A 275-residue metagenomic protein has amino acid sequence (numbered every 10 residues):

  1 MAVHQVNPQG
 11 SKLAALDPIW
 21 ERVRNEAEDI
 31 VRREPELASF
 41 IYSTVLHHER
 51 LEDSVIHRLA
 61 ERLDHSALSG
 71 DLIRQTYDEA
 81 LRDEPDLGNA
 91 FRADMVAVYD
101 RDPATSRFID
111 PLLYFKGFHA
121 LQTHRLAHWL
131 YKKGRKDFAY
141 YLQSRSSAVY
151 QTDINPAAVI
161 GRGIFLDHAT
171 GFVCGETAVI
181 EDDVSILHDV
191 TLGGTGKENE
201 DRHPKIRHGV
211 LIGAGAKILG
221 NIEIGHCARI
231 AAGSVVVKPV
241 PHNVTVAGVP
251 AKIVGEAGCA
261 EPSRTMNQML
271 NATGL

Functional and structural regions predicted by a protein language model:
M1-R145, S263-L275: Terminal amphipathic alpha-helical/low-complexity segments used for targeting or macromolecular assembly
Q5, E223, G258-E261: Polar low-complexity intrinsically disordered regions enriched in Ser/Thr and small residues
D100, Y114, W129-K133, Y141 (+6 more regions): Generic detector of bulky aromatic hydrophobic side chains
R101, G134-D137, A158, D201-H203 (+1 more regions): Short, positively charged
S147-V254: Structural signal for interior beta-strand "rungs" in well-ordered beta-sheet cores of soluble enzyme domains
H242, A251-A272: Acidic, carboxylate-rich catalytic segments that either coordinate divalent cations
